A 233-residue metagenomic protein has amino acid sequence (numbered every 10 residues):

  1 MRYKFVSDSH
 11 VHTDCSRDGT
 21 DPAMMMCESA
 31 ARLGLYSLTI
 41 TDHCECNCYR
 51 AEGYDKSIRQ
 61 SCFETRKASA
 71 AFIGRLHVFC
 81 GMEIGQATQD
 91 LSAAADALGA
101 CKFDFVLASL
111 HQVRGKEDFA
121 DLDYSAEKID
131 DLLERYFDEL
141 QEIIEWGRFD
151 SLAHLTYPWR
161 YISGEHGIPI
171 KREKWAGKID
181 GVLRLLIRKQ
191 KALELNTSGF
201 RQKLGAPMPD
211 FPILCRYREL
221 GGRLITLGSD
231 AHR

Functional and structural regions predicted by a protein language model:
M1-T88, A93, L98-A100, Y161 (+4 more regions): An N-terminally biased module of ancient metal coordination in phosphate/nucleic-acid-related enzymes
R2-K4, Y36, R148, R188 (+1 more regions): Generic secretory/membrane-interface signal
K4-V6, A71, F105, R148 (+1 more regions): A general, composition-driven signal for non-globular sequence regions
C15-R17, A100-C101, A108-L220: Domain-core and long-helix interface of multi-subunit machines
L35, G74-L76, K189-K191, G222-R223: A short helix->loop->beta-strand "cap" motif at the edges of active sites that frequently abuts
L38-I40, V106, L152, L193 (+1 more regions): Hydrophobic residues within beta-strands of alpha/beta enzymes
